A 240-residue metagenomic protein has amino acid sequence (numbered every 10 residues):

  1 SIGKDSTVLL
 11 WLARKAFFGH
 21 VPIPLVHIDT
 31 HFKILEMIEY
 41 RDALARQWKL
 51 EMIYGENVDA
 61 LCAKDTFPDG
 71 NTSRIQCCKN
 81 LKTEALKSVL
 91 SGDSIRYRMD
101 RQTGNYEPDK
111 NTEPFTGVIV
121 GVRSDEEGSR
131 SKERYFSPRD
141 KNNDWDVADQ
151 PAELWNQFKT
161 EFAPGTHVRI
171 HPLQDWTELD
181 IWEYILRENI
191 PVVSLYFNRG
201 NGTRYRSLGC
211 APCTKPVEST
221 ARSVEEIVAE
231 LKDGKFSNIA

Functional and structural regions predicted by a protein language model:
S1-A240: Nucleotide-activated chemistry modules centered on ATP-dependent adenylation/adenylyltransferase
